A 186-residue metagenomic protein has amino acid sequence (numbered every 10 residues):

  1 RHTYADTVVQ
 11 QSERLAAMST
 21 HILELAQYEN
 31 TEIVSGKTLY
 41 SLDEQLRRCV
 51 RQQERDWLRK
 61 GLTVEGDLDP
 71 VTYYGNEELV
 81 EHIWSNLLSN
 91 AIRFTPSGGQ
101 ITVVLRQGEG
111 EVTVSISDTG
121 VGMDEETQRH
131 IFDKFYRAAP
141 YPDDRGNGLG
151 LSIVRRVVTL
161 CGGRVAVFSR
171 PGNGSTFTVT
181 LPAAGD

Functional and structural regions predicted by a protein language model:
Q10-L15: Short alpha-helical segment of the dimerization/phosphotransfer core of two-component systems
N30-S35, L68, T72-E78: Conserved micro-motifs of the catalytic ATP-binding
G36-E54: A conserved beta-strand-to-alpha-helix junction within the catalytic ATP-binding
D56-E65: Short conserved segments within the C-terminal catalytic ATPase subdomain
A91-I92: Short helix-loop "hinge" at the ATP-lid/N-box region of the Bergerat-fold HATPase_c
M123-F135: Short conserved segment of the HATPase_c
